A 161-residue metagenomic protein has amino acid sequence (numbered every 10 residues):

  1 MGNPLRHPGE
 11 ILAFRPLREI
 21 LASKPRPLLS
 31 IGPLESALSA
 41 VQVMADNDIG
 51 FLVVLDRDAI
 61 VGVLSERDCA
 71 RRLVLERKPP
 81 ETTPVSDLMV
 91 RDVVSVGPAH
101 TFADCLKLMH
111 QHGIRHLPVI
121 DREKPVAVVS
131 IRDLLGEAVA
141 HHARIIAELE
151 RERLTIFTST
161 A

Functional and structural regions predicted by a protein language model:
M1-A161: Tandem CBS (Cystathionine beta-synthase) repeat/Bateman regulatory domains
